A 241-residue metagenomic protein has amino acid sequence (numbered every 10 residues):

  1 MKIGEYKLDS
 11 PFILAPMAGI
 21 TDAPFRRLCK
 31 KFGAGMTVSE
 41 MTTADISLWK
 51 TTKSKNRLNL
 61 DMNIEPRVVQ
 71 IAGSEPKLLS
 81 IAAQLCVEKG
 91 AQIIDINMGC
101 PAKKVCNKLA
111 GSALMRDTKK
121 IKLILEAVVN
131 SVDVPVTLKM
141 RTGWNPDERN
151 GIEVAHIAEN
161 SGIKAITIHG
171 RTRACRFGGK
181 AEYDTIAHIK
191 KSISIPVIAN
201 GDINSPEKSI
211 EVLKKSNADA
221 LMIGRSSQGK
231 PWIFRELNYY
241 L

Functional and structural regions predicted by a protein language model:
M1-L241: Flavin-dependent oxidoreductase catalytic cores
